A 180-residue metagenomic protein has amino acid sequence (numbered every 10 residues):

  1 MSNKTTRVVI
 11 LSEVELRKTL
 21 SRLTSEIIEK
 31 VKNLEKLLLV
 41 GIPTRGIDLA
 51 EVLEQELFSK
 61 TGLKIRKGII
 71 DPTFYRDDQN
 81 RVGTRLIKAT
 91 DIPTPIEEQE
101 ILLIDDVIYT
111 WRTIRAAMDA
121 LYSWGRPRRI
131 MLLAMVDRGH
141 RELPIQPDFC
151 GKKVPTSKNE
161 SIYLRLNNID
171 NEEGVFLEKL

Functional and structural regions predicted by a protein language model:
M1-L180: PRPP-associated nucleotide enzymes
